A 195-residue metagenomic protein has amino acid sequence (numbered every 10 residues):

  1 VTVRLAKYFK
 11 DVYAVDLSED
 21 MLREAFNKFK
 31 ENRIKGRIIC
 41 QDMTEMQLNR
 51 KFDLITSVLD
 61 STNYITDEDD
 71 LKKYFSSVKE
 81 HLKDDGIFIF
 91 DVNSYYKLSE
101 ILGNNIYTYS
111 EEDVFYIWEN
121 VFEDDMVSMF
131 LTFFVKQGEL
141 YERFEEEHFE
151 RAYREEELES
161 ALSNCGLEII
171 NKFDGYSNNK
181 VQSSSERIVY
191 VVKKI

Functional and structural regions predicted by a protein language model:
V1-E45: Class I SAM-dependent methyltransferase SAM/SAH-binding core
A6-K10, T66, K83: Short conserved AdoMet
T44-L54: A short acidic, Gly/Pro-enriched loop at the edge of an enzyme's catalytic core that lines a small-molecule cofactor
D53-D69: A short SAM/SAH-binding and catalytic strip from SAM-dependent methyltransferases
D69, I89-A161: SAM-dependent methyltransferase
K72-I87: A short glycine-rich, Lys/Arg-flanked "PGG" loop and its adjoining helix->strand segment in the class I
F149-I195: C-terminal lobe and adjacent flexible extensions of AdoMet/dcAdoMet transferase-like proteins
